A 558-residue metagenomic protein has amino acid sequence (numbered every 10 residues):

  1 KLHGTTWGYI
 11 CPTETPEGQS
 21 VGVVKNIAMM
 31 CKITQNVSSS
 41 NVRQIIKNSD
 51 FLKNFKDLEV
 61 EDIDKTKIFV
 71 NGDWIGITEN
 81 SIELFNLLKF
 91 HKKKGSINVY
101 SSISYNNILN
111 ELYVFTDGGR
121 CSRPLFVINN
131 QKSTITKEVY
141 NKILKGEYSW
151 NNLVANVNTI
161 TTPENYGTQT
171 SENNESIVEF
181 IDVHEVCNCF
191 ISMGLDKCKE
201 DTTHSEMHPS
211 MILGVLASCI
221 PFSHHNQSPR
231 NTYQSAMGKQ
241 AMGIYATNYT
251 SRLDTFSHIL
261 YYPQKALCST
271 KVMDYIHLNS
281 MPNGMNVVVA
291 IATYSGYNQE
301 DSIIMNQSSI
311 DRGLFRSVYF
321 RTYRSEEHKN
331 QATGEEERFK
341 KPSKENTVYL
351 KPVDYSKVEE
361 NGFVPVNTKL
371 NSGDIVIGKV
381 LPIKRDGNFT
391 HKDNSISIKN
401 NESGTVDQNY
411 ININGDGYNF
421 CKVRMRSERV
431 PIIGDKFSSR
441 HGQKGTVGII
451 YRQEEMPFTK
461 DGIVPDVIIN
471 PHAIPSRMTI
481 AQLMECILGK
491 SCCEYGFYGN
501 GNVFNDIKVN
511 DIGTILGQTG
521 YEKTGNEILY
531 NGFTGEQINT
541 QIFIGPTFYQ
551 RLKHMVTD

Functional and structural regions predicted by a protein language model:
K1-D558: Conduit-forming functional cores of very large proteins
